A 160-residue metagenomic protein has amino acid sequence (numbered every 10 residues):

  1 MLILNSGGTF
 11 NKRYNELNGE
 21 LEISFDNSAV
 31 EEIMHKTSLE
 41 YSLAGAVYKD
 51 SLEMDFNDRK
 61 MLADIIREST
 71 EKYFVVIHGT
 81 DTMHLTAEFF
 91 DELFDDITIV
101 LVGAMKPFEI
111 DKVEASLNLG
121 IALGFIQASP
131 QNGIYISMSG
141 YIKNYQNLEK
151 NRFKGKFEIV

Functional and structural regions predicted by a protein language model:
M1-V160: Active-site histidine-anchored catalytic micro-motif
